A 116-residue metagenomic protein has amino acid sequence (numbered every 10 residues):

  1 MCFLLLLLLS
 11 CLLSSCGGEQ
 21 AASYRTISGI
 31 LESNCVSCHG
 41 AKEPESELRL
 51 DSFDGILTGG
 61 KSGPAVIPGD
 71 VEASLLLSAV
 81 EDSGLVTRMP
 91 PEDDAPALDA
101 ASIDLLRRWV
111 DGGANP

Functional and structural regions predicted by a protein language model:
C2-S14: Bacterial N-terminal signal peptides
S14-P116: Aromatic- and Gly/Pro-enriched helix-to-coil junctions and flexible linker segments
